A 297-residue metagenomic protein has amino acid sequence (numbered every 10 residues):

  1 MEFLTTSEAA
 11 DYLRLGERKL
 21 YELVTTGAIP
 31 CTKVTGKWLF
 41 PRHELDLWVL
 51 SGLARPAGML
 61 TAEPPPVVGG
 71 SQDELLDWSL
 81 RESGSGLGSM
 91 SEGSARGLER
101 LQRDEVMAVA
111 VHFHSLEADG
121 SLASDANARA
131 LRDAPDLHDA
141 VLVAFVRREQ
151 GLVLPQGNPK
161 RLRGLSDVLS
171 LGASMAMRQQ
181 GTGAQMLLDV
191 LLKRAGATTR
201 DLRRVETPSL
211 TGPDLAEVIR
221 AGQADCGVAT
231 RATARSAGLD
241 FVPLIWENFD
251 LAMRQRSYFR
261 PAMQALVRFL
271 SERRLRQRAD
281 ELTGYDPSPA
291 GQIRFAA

Functional and structural regions predicted by a protein language model:
M1-E105, P135-D139, L165, R273-A297: N-terminal hydrophobic or amphipathic helices and topogenic motifs
E2, L137, A144-E149, R235 (+2 more regions): Periplasmic-binding protein-like
A62-G70, S166-M186: Short loop->beta-strand "edge-of-pocket" segments that line small-molecule binding or catalytic clefts across diverse
L87-G93, T199-T211: Short beta-strand-to-loop elements that line the ligand-binding cleft of bilobed periplasmic-binding protein-like
G97-E149: Short beta-strand-centered segments that line the small-molecule binding cleft or hinge of alpha/beta clamshell
R103-V111, A173, R220-C226: Alpha-to-beta junction loops
F113-L131, A216-I245: A ligand-binding cleft/hinge motif common to bilobed small-molecule-binding domains
F145, L154-M175: Flexible hinge/capping segments at coil-to-helix
